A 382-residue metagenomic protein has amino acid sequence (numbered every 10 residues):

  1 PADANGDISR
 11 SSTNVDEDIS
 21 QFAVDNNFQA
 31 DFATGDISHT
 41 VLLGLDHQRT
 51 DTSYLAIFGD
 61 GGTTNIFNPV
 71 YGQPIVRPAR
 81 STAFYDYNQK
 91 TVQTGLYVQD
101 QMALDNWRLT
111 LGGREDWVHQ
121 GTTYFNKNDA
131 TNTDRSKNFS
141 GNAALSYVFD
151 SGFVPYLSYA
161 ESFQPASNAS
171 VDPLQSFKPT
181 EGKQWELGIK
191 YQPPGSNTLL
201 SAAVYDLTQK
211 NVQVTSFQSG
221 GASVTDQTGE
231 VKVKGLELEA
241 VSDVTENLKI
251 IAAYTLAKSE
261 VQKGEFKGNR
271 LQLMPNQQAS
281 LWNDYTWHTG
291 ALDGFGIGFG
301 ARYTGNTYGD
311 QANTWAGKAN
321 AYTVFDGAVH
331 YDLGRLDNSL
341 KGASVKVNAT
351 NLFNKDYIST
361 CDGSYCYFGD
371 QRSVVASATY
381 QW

Functional and structural regions predicted by a protein language model:
A2-I8, Y54-Y85, T131-N132, K183 (+2 more regions): Surface-exposed loop/turn segments flanking beta-strands in extracellular/periplasmic regions
D18-F22, K90-T94, R135-F139, E181-W185 (+4 more regions): Residues that define the transmembrane beta-barrel architecture of outer-membrane proteins
I19, G35-L42, D46-Q48, Y87-Q209 (+1 more regions): Structural signature of Gram-negative outer-membrane beta-barrels, strongest in the C-terminal barrel of TonB-dependent
V24-A30, L96-M102, A143-Y147, L187-Y191 (+7 more regions): Residues on the lipid-exposed face of transmembrane beta-strands in outer-membrane beta-barrel proteins
F32-V41, N106, D150-G152, P194-N197 (+3 more regions): Short loop/turn motifs that connect adjacent beta-strands in outer-membrane beta-barrel proteins
T40-V41, L157, W185, Q272-W382: Conserved C-terminal beta-signal and adjacent last beta-strands/turns of outer-membrane beta-barrel proteins
N106, D206, D226-Q311, D356 (+1 more regions): Gram-negative outer-membrane beta-barrel transporters
P155, P179-D243, I250-T255, S259-Q262: Membrane-embedded beta-barrel scaffold of Gram-negative outer-membrane proteins
